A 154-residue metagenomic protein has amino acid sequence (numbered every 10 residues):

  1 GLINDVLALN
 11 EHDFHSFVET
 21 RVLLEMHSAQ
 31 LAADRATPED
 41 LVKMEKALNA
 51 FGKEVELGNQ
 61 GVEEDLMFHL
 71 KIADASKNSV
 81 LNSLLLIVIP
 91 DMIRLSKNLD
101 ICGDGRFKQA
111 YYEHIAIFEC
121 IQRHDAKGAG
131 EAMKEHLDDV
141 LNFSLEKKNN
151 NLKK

Functional and structural regions predicted by a protein language model:
G1-L24, Q30, D34, N149-K154: Short linear motifs at protein or domain termini
D5-N10, K53, N98-C102, I121: Short amphipathic alpha-helical segments at helix-loop
F17-N98, A110-C120, G128-V140: Conserved amphipathic alpha-helical segments that form helical-bundle/coiled-coil interaction surfaces
S96-D100, L141-K148, L152: Short amphipathic alpha-helical interaction/hinge segments
